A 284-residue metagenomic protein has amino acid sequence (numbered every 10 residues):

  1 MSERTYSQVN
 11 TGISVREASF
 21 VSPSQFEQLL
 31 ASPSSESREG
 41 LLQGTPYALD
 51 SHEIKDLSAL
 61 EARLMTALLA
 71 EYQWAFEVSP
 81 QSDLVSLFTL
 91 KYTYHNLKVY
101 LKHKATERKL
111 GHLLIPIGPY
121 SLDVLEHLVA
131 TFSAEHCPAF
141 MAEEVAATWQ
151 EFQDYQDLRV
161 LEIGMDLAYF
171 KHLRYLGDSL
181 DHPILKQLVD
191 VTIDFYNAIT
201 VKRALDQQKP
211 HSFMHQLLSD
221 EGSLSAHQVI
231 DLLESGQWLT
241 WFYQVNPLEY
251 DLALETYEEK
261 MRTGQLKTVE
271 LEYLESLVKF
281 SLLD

Functional and structural regions predicted by a protein language model:
M1-D284: Extended alpha-helical surfaces
